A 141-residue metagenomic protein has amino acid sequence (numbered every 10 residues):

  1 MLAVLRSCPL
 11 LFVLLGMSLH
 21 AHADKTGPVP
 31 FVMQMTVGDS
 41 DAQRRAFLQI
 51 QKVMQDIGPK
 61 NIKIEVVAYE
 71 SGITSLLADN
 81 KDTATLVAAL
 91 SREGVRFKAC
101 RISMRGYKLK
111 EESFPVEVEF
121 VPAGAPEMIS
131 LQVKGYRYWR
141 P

Functional and structural regions predicted by a protein language model:
M1-V4: N-terminal secretory signal peptides that target proteins for export/translocation
S7-M17: Bacterial N-terminal signal peptides
A21-P141: Secreted/extracellular ectodomain signature
